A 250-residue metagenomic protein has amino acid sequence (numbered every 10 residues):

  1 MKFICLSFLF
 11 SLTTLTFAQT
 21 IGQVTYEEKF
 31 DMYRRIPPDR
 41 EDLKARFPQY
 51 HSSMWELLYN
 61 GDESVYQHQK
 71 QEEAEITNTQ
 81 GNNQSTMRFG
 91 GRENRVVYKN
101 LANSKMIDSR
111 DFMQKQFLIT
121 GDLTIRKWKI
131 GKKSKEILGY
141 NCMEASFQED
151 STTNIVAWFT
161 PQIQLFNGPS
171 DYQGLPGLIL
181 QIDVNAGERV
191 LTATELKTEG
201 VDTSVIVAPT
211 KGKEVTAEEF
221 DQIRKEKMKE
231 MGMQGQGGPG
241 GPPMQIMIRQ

Functional and structural regions predicted by a protein language model:
C5-T13: Bacterial N-terminal signal peptides
T14-A18: Sec/Tat signal peptide C-region and signal peptidase I cleavage site
Q19-Q250: Extended soluble regions of mature proteins
